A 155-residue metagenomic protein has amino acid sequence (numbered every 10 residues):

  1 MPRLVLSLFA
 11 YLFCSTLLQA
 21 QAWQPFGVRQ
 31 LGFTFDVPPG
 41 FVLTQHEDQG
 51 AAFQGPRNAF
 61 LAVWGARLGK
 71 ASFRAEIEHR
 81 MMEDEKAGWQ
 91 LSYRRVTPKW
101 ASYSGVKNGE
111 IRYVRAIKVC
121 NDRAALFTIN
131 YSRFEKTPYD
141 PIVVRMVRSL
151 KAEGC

Functional and structural regions predicted by a protein language model:
M1-L4: Positively charged n-region of N-terminal signal peptides that target proteins for export
S7-T16: Bacterial N-terminal signal peptides
L17-L18, R123: General secretory precursor processing signal
Q21, G154-C155: Short, solvent-exposed mixed-charge patches
Q21-T44: N-terminal "mature-domain start" segment
L43-P141: Conserved polar/disulfide-associated segments of primarily extracytoplasmic proteins
T137-S149, C155: C-terminal partner/receptor-binding element of secreted or periplasmic proteins
